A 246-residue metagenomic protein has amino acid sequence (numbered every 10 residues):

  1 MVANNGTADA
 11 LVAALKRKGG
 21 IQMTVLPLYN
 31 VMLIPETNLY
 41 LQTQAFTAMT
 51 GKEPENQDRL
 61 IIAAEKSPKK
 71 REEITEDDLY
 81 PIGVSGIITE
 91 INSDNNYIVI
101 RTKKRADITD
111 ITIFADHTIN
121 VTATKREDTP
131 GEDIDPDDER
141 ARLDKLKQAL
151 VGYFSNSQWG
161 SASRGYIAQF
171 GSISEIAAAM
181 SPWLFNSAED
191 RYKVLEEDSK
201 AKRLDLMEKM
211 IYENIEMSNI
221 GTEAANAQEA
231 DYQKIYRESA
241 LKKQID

Functional and structural regions predicted by a protein language model:
V2-D246: N-terminal low-complexity, acidic/polar interaction/targeting segments
